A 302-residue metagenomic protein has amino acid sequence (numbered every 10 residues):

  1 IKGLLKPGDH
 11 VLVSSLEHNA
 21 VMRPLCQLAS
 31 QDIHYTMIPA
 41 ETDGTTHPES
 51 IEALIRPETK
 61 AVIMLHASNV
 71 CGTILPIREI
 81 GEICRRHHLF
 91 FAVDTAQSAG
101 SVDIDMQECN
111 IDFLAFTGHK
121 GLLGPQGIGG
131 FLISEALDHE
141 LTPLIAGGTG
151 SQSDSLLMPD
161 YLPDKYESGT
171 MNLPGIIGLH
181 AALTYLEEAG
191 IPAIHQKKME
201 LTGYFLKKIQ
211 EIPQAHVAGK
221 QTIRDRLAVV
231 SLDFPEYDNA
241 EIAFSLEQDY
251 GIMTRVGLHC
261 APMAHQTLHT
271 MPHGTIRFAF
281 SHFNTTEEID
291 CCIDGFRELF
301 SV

Functional and structural regions predicted by a protein language model:
I1-V302: Pyridoxal 5′-phosphate
